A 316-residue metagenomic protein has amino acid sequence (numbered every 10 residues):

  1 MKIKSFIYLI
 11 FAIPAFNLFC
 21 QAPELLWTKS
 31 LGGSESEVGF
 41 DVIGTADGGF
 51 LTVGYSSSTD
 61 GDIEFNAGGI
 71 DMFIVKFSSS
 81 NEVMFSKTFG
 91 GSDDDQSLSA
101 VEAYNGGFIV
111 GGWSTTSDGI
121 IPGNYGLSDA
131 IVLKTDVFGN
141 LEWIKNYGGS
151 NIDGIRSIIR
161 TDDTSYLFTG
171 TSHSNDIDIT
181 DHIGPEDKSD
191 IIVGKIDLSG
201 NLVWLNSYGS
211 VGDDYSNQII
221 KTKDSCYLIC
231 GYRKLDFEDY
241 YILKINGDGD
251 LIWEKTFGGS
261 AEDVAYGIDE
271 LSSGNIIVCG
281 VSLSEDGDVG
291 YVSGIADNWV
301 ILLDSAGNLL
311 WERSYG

Functional and structural regions predicted by a protein language model:
M1-E24: Bacterial Sec-dependent N-terminal signal peptides
F19-G316: A sequence-level/structural motif corresponding to short, flexible coil/turn segments enriched in small polar residues
